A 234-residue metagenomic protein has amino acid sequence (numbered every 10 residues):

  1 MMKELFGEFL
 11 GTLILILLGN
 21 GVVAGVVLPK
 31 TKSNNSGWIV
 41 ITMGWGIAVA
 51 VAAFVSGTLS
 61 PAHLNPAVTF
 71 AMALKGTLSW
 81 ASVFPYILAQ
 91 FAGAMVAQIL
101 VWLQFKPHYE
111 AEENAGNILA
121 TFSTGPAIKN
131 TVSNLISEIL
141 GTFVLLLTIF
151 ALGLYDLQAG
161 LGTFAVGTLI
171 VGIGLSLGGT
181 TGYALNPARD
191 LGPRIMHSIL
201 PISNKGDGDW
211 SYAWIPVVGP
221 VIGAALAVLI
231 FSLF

Functional and structural regions predicted by a protein language model:
M1-F234: Membrane-interface helix-loop junctions and terminal tails of multi-pass membrane proteins
